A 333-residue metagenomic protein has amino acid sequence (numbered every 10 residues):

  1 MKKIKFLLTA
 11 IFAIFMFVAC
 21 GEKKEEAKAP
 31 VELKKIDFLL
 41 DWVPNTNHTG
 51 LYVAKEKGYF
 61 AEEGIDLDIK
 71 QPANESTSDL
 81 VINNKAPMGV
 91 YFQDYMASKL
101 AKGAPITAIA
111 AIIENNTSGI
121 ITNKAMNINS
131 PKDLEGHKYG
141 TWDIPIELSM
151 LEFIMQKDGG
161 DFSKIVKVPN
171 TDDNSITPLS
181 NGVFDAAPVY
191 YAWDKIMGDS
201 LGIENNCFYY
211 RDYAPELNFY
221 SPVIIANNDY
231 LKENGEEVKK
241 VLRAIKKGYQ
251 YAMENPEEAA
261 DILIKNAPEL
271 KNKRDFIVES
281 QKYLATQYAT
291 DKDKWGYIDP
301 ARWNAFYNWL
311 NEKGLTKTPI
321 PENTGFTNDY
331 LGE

Functional and structural regions predicted by a protein language model:
M1-L8: Bacterial N-terminal signal peptides that target proteins for export
M16-A19: C-terminal motif of bacterial Sec signal peptides marking the signal peptidase cleavage site
G21-K23: Bacterial signal peptide processing site
A29-F162, V166-T171, I176-N181, D185-V189 (+2 more regions): Short, glycine-/small- and polar/acidic-enriched structural segments that line small-molecule recognition paths
Y95, N174-T177, G182-A267: Pocket-lining segment of extracytoplasmic ligand-binding domains
F162-V166, E269-S280, K317-T324: Short, surface-exposed acidic
K232-K313: Secondary-structure end/capping motifs
W303-E333: Conserved C-terminal helix/tail region of periplasmic/extracytoplasmic solute-binding proteins
